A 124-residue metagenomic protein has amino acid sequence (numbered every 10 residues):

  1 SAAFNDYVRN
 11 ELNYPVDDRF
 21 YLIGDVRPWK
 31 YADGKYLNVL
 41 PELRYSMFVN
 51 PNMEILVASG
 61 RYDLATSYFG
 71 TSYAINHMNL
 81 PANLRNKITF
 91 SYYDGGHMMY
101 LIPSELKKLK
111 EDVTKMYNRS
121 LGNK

Functional and structural regions predicted by a protein language model:
S1-A65: Alpha/beta-hydrolase fold catalytic core
M53, S67-H77: Short alpha-helix in the alpha/beta-hydrolase fold that links the catalytic acid
M53-E54, N86-T89: Residue-level recognition of the N-termini of beta-strands and the immediately preceding loop/turn
G70-Y73, K108, D112: Alpha-helical elements of Rossmann-like donor-binding domains used by nucleotide-donor carbohydrate transfer enzymes
N79-L84: Short helix-capping segments at alpha-helix termini
F90-G96: Short glycine-rich catalytic loops that host catalytic nucleophiles or stabilize transition states across multiple
G96-E105: Catalytic histidine-centered segment of alpha/beta-hydrolase-like enzymes
D112-K124: Extended, charge-rich low-complexity interaction segments
